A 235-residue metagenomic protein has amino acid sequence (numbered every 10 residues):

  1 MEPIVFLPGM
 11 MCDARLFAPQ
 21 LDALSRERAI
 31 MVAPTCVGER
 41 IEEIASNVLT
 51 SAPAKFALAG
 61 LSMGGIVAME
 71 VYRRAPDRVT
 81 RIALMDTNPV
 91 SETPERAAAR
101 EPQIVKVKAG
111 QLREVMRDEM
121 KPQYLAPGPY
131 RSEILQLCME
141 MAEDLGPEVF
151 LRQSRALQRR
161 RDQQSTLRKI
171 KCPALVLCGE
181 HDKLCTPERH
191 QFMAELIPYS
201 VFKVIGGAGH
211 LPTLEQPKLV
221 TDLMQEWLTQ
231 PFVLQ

Functional and structural regions predicted by a protein language model:
M1-N47, L61: Conserved HGGG/HGGXW glycine-rich cap/lid loop of the alpha/beta-hydrolase fold
G60-G64, A68: Gly/Ala-rich beta-loop-alpha elbow adjacent to hydrolase catalytic centers
R73-D118: Flexible "cap/lid" loop of the alpha/beta hydrolase fold
E92-E95, Q111-K169: Conserved alpha/beta-hydrolase catalytic His-Asp/Glu region
I134, K183-R189: Conserved alpha/beta-hydrolase "acid-adjacent" motif
I170, V176-C178, D182: Short beta-strand/loop motif that positions the catalytic acidic residue of the alpha/beta-hydrolase fold
P187, Q191-H210: Catalytic histidine neighborhood in serine/cysteine hydrolases with alpha/beta-hydrolase-type architecture
A208-T221: Catalytic histidine-centered segment of alpha/beta-hydrolase-like enzymes
